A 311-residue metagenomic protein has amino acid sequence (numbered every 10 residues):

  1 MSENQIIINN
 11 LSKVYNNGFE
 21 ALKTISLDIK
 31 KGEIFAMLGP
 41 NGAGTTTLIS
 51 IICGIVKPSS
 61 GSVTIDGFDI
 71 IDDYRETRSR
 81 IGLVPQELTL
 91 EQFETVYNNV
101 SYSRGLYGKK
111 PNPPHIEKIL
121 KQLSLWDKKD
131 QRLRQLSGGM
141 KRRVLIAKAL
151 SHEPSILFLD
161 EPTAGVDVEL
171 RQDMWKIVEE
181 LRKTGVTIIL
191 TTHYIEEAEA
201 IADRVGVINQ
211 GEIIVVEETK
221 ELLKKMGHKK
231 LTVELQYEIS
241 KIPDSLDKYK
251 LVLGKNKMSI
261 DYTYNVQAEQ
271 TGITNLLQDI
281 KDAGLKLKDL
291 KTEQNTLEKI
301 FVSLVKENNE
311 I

Functional and structural regions predicted by a protein language model:
G61-D72, T77: Conserved ABC transporter NBD signature motif
S101, G105-K128: Conserved ABC ATPase "signature" region
E153: Conserved catalytic motifs of ABC-family nucleotide-binding domains
L157-D160: Catalytic Walker B motif of ABC-type/P-loop ATPase nucleotide-binding domains
W175-Y264: ABC transporter nucleotide-binding domain
L231-L304, I311: Short, charged/small-residue-rich alpha-helical element at the C-terminal edge of ABC transporter nucleotide-binding
